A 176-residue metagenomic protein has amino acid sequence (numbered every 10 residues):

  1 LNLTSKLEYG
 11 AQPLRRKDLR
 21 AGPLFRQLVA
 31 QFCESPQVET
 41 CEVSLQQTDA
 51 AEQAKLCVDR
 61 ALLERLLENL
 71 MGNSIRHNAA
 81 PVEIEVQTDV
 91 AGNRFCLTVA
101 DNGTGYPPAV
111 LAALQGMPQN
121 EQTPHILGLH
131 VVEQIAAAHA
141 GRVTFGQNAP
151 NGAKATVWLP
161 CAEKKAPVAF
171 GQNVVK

Functional and structural regions predicted by a protein language model:
Y9-L14, K55-V58: Conserved micro-motifs of the catalytic ATP-binding
R15-C33: A conserved beta-strand-to-alpha-helix junction within the catalytic ATP-binding
S35-Q47: Short conserved segments within the C-terminal catalytic ATPase subdomain
S74-I75: Short helix-loop "hinge" at the ATP-lid/N-box region of the Bergerat-fold HATPase_c
D101: Acidic ATP/Mg2+-coordinating residue in the GHKL
G105-A112: Short helix N-cap motif at coil->helix boundaries in the Bergerat
